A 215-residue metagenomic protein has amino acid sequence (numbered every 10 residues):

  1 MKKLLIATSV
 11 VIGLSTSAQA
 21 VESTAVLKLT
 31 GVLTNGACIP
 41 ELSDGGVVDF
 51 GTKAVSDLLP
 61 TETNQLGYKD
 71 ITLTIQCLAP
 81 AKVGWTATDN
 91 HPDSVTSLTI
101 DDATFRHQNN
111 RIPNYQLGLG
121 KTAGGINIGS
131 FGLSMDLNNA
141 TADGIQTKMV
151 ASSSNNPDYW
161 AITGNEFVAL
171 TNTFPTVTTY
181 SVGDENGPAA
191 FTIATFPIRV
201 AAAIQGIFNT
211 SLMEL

Functional and structural regions predicted by a protein language model:
M1-V21: Gram-negative bacterial Sec-dependent N-terminal signal peptides
Q19-L215: Mature extracellular/passenger domains of Gram-negative fimbrial/pilin and adhesin proteins
